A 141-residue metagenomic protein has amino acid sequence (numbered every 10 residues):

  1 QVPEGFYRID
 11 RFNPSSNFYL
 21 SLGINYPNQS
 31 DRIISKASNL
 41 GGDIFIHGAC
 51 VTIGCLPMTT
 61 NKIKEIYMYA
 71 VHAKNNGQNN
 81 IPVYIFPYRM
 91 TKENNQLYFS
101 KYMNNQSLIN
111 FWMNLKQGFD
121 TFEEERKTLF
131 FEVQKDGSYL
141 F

Functional and structural regions predicted by a protein language model:
Q1-F141: Exported/periplasmic cell-wall-interacting domains
